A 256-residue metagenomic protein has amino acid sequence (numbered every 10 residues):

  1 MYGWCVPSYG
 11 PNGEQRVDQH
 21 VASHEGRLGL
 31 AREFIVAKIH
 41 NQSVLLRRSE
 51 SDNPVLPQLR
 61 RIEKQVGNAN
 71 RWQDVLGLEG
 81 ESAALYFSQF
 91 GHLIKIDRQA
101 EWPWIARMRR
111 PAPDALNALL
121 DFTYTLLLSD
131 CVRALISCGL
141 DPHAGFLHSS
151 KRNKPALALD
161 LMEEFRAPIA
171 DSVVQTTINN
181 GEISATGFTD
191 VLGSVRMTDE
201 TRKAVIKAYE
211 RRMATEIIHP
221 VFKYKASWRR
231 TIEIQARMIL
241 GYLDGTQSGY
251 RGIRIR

Functional and structural regions predicted by a protein language model:
M1-G10: Glycine/small-residue-rich interface belts in oligomeric ring/scaffold proteins and their assembly partners
P11-R256: Active-site helix-to-loop segments that bind/position phosphate- or nucleotide-bearing substrates and donors across
